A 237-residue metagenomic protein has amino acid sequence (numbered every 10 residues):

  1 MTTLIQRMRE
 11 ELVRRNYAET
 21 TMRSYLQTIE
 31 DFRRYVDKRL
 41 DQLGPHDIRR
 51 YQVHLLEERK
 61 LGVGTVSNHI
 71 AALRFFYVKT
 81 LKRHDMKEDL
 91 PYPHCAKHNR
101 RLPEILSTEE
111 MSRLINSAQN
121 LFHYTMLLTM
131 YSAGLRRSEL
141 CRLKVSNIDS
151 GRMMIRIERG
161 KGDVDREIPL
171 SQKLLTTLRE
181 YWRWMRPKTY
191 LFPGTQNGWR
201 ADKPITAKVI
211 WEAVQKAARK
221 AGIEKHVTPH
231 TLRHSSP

Functional and structural regions predicted by a protein language model:
M1-P237: Conserved catalytic core of the tyrosine transesterase superfamily
